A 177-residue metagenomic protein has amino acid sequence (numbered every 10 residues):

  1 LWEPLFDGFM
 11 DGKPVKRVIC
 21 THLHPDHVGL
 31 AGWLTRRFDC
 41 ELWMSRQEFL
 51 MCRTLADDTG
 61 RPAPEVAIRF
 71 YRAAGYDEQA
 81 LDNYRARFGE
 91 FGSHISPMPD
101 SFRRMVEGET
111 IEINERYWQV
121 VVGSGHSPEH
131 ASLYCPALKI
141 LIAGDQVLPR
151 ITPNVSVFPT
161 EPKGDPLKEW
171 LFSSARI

Functional and structural regions predicted by a protein language model:
L1, F91-R103, T110, Y117-I177: Metallo-beta-lactamase
L5-E112: Active-site HxH/HxHxD metal-binding segment of metal-dependent hydrolases
